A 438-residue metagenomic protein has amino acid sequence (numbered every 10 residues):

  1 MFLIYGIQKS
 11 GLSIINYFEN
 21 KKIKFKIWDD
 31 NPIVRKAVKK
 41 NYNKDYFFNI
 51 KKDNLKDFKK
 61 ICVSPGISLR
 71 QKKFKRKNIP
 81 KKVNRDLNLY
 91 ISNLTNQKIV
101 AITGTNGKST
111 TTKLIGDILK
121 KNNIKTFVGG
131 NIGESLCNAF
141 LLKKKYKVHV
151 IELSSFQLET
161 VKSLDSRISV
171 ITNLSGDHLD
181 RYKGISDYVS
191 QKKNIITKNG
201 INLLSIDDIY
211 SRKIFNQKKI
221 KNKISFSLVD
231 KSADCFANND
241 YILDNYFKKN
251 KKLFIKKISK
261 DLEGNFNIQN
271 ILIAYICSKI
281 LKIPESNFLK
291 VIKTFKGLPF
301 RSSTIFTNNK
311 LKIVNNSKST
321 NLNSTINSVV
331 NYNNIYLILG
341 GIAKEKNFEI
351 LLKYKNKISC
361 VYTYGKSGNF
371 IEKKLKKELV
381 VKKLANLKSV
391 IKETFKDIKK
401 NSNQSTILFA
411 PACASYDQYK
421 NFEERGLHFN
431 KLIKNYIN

Functional and structural regions predicted by a protein language model:
L3-A101, N122, P299-S303, L387-K399 (+1 more regions): Short, basic phosphate-binding NTP loop
L12-Y17, K21, K125, F254-C360 (+1 more regions): Nucleotide phosphate-binding/pyrophosphate-handling subdomain across enzymes that bind or process nucleotide phosphates
F18, I61, I102, N131 (+12 more regions): Residue-level signal for inorganic ion chemistry
F25-D30, L203-I206, I338-G340, I358-K366: Short internal beta-strands
D29, N84-L89, I206, I220-N238 (+3 more regions): Beta-strand->loop->alpha-helix junctions that form or flank phosphate-binding loops in nucleotide-handling enzymes
A37, K44, N347-N403: C-terminal helical cap/extension that packs against the catalytic core of soluble nucleotide-cofactor enzymes
L87-I132: Walker A (P-loop) phosphate-binding motif
K143-S225, V229-S232, F236-N238, L243 (+2 more regions): Flexible active-site lid/hinge loop adjacent to a nucleotide/diphosphate and Mg2+-phosphate binding pocket
